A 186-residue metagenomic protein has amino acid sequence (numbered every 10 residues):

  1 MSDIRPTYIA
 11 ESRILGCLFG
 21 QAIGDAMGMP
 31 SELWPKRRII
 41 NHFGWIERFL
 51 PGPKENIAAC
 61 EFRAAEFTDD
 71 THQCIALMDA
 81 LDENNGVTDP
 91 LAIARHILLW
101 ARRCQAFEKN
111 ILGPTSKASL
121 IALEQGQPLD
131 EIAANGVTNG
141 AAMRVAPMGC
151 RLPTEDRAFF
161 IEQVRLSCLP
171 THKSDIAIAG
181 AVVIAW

Functional and structural regions predicted by a protein language model:
M1-W186: Structured, active/binding-site neighborhoods that engage oxygen-rich ligands
